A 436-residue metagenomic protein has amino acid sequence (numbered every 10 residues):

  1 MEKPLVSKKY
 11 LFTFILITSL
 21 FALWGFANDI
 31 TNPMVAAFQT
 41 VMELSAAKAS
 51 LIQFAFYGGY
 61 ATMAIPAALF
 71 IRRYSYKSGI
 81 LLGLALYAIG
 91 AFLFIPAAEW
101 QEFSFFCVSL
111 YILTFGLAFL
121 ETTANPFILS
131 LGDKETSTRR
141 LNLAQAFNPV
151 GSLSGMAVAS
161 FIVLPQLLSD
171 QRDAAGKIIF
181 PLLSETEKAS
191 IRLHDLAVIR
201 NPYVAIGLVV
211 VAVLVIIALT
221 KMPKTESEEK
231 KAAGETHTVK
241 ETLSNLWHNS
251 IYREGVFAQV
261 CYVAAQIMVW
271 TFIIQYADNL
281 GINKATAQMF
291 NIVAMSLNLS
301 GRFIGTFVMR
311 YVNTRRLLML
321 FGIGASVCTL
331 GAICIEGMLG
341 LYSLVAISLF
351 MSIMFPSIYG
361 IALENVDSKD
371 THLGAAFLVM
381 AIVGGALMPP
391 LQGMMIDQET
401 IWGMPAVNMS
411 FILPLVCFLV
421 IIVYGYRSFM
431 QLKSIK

Functional and structural regions predicted by a protein language model:
E2-K3, S7, L214-K221, L415-K436: Multi-pass alpha-helical transporter architecture, strongest for 12-TM Major Facilitator/SLC carriers used
F12-M42, A124-N125, V269-A277: Extracytoplasmic
T31-V35, G155-Q166, S244-I292: Extracytoplasmic gate region of multi-pass secondary transporters
L51-I71, I292-G305: Central cavity-lining transmembrane alpha-helices of secondary-active solute carriers, predominantly the Major
A85-W100, I323-E336: C-terminal ends and interior cores of transmembrane alpha-helices in multi-pass membrane transporters/permeases
E102-L120, L339-M354: Hydrophobic core of transmembrane alpha-helices in multi-pass small-molecule transporters, especially MFS/SLC-type
F119-D133, S352-S368: Intracellular juxtamembrane helix-capping segments at the cytosolic ends of symmetry-related transmembrane helices
T136-L168, A376-P389: Glycine-rich segments within core transmembrane alpha-helices of 12-TM secondary carriers
